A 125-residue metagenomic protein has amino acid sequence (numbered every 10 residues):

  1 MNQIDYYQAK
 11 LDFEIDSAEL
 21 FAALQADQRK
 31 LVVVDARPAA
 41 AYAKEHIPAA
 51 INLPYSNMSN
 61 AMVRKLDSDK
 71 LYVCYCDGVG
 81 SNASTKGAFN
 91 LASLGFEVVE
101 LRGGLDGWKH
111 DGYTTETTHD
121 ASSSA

Functional and structural regions predicted by a protein language model:
M1-V32, A36-A41, T117-A125: Flexible, polar/low-complexity N-terminal or interdomain linker segments that lie immediately upstream of folded
A23-L24, S59-D69: Short amphipathic alpha-helix with an adjacent loop that forms part of the alpha/beta core around
V33, A50-N52, V98-E100: Conserved beta-strand scaffold positions in the cores of enzyme catalytic domains, especially in NTP/NDP-utilizing
A40, S59, G80: Glycine-rich nucleotide phosphate-binding loop and flanking beta-alpha elements of Rossmann-like dinucleotide-binding
Y42-P48, W108: Short loop/helix-cap segments at secondary-structure boundaries that form the rim of catalytic
I51, S68-D69, T115-H119: Short, hinge-like loop/turn segments at secondary-structure boundaries
R64-K109: Catalytic cysteine-centered active loop of the rhodanese-like fold, especially the PTP/DSP P-loop
